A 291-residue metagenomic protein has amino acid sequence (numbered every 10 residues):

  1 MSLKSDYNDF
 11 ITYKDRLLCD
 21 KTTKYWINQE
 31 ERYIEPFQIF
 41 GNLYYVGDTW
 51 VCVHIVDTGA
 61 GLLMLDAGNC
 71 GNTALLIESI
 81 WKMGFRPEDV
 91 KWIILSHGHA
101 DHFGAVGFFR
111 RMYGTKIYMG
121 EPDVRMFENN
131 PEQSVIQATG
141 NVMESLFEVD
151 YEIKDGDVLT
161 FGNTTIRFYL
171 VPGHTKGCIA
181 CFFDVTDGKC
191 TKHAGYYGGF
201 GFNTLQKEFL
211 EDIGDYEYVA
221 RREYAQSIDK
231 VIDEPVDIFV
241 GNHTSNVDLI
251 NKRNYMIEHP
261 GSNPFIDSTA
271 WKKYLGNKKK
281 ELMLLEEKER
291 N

Functional and structural regions predicted by a protein language model:
M1-Y33, L275-R290: N-terminal pre-domain segments of enzymes
K14, T22-K24, R32-Y33, Q38-F40 (+3 more regions): Metallo-beta-lactamase
Q29-M83, P87, A180-F202: Conserved beta-strand hairpin/beta-sheet module of binuclear metal-dependent hydrolase folds, prominently
N42, V56, D66, H97 (+6 more regions): Divalent metal-coordination and catalytic microenvironments
L43, G71-A74, W81-V158, I257-H259 (+2 more regions): Active-site HxH/HxHxD metal-binding segment of metal-dependent hydrolases
Y45, A60, N69-C70, A100 (+3 more regions): Short, glycine/acidic-enriched loop or turn micro-motifs at the edges of active sites
N69-G71, E148, V158-F161, T165-E258 (+1 more regions): Metallo-beta-lactamase
V247-N291: Binuclear metal-ion centers of metallo-dependent hydrolases, dominated by the metallo-beta-lactamase
